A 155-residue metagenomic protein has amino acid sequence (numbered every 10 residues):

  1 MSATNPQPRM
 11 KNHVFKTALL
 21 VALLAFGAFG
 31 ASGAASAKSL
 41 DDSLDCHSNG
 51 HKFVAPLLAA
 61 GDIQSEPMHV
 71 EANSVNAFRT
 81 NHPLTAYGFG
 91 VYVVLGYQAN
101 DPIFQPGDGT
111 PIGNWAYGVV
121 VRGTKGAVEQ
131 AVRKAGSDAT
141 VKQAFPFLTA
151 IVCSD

Functional and structural regions predicted by a protein language model:
N5-V21: Bacterial N-terminal signal peptides that target proteins for export
A25-A34: C-terminal segment of classical bacterial N-terminal signal peptides
A34-Y97, T110: Short helix/turn-capping signatures at newly exposed starts of structured segments
M68-S74, D108-N114, T140-L148: Short, ordered beta-strand-loop transition motifs
R79-A135: Long, charged/polar, surface-exposed segments that mediate recognition or autoinhibition
E129-D155: C-terminal partner/receptor-binding element of secreted or periplasmic proteins
